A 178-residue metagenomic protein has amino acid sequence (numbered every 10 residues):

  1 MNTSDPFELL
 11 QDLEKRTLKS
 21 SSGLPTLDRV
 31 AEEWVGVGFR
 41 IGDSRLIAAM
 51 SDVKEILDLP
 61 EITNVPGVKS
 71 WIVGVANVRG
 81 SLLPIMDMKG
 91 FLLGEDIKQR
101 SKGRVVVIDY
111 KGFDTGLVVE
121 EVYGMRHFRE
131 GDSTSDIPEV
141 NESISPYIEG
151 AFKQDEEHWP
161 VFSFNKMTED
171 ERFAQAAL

Functional and structural regions predicted by a protein language model:
M1-L178: An acidic, low-aromatic, low-complexity terminal/linker signal
